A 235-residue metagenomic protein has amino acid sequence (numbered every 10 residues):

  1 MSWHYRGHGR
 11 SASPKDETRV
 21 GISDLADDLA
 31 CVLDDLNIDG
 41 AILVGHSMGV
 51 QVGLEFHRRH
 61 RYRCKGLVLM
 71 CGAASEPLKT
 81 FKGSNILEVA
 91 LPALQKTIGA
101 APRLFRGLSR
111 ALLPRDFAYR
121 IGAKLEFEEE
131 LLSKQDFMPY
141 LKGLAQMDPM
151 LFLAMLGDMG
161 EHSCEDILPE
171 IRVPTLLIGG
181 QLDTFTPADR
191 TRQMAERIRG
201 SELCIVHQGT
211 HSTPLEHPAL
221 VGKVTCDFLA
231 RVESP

Functional and structural regions predicted by a protein language model:
S2-M48, V52-H60, K223: Active-site loop/oxyanion-hole signature of alpha/beta-hydrolase fold enzymes
L43-G45, M70, I178: Short beta-strand immediately N-terminal to the catalytic nucleophile in serine-hydrolase-like folds
R58, C64-G107: Flexible "cap/lid" loop of the alpha/beta hydrolase fold
S75-L78, F105-E170: Conserved alpha/beta-hydrolase catalytic His-Asp/Glu region
I171, L177-G179, D183: Short beta-strand/loop motif that positions the catalytic acidic residue of the alpha/beta-hydrolase fold
F185, V206-G222: Catalytic histidine-centered segment of alpha/beta-hydrolase-like enzymes
A188, R192-H211: Catalytic histidine neighborhood in serine/cysteine hydrolases with alpha/beta-hydrolase-type architecture
R190, R199, L215-L229: Post-His helix in hydrolase/transferase enzymes
